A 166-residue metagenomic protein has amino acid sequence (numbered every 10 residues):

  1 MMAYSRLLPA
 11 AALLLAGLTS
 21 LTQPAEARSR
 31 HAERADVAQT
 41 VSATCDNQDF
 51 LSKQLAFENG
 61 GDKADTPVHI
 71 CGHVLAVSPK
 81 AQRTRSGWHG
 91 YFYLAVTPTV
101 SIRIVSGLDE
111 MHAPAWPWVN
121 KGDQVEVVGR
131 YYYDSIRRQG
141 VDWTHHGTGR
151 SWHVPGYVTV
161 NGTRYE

Functional and structural regions predicted by a protein language model:
M1-A10: Bacterial N-terminal signal peptides that target proteins for export
A10-S20: Bacterial N-terminal signal peptides
P24-E166: OB-fold and OB-like single-stranded nucleic-acid-recognition modules and their adjacent interaction interfaces
